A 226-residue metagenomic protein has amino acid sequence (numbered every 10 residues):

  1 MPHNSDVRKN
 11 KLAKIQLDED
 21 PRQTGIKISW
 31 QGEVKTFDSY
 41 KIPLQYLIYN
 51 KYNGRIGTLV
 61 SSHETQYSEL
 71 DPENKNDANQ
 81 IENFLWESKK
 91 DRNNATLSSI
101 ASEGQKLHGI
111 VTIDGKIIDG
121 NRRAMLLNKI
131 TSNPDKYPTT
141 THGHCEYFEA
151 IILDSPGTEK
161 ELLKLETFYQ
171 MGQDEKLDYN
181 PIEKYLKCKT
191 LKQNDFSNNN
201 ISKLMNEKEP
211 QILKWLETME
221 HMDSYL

Functional and structural regions predicted by a protein language model:
P2-T139: Short, charged/polar connector segments at secondary-structure boundaries
F84-L85, S132, T141-S224: Amphipathic, charge-rich alpha-helical segments that serve as recognition/docking helices
